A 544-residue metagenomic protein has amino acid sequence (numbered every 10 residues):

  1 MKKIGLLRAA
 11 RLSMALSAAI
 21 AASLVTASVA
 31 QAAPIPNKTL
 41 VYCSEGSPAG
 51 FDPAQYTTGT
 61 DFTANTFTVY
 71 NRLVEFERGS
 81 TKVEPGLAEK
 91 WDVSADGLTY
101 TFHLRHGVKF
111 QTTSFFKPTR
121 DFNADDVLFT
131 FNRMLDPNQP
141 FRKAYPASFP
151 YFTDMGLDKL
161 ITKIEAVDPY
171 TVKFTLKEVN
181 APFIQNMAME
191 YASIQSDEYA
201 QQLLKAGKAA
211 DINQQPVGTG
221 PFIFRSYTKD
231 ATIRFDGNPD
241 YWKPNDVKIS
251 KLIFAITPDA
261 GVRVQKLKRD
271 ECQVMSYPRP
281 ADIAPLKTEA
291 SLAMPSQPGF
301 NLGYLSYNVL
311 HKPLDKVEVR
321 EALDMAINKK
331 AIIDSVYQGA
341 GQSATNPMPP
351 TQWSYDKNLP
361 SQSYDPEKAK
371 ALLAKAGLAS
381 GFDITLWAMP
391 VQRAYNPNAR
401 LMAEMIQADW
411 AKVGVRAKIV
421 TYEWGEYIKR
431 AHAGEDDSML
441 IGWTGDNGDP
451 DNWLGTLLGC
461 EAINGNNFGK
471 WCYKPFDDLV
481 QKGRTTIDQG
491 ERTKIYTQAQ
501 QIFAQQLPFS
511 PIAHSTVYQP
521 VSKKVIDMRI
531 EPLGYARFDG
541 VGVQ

Functional and structural regions predicted by a protein language model:
Q31, H103, L135-Q201: Surface-exposed binding/hinge segments that line and control ligand-binding clefts or catalytic entry sites
K38-L40, S44, D61-A64, A181 (+7 more regions): Detector for C-terminal structural segments
C43-D96, N132, Q139, V217-T219: N-terminal lobe/hinge region of extracytoplasmic solute-binding protein
S47-T63, L87, S114-P118, A181-S193 (+3 more regions): A structural "hinge/loop" feature
E77, D236-D240, G299-A322, A326: A bilobed periplasmic-binding-protein/Venus flytrap-type ligand-binding module shared by bacterial periplasmic
E89-F141, K173, K266, P313: Aromatic- and charge-enriched surface segment that lines or borders ligand/interaction sites
G207-N213, P239-P285, A403, R416: Ligand-site clamp/hinge motif
F222, N308, L314, S343-A376 (+1 more regions): Structural transition elements
